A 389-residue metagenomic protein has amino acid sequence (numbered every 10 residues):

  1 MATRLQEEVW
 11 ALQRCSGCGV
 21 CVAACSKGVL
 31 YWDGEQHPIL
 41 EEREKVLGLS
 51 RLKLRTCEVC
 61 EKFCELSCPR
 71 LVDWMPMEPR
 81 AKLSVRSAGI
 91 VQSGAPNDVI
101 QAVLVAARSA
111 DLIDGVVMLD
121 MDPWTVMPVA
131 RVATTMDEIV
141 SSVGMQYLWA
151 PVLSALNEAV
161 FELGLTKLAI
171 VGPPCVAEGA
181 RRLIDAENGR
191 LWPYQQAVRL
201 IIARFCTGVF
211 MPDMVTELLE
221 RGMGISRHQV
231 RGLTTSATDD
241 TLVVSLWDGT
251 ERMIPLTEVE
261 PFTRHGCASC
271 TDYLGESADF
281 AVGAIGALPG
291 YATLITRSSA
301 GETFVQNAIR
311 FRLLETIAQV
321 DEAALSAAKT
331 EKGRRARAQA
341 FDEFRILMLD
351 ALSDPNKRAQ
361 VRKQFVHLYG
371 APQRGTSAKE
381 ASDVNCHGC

Functional and structural regions predicted by a protein language model:
M1-G19, V29-C60, R252-I254, E258-V259 (+1 more regions): Ferredoxin-like iron-sulfur electron-transfer modules
C15-C21, C25, C57-C64, C68 (+3 more regions): Short cysteine clusters
V20-R43, E61-R80, G275, F280: Iron-sulfur cluster-binding cysteine motifs and their immediate structural context in ferredoxin-like electron-transfer
P69-C389: Iron-sulfur-associated redox domains of electron-transfer enzymes in respiratory and anaerobic energy metabolism
